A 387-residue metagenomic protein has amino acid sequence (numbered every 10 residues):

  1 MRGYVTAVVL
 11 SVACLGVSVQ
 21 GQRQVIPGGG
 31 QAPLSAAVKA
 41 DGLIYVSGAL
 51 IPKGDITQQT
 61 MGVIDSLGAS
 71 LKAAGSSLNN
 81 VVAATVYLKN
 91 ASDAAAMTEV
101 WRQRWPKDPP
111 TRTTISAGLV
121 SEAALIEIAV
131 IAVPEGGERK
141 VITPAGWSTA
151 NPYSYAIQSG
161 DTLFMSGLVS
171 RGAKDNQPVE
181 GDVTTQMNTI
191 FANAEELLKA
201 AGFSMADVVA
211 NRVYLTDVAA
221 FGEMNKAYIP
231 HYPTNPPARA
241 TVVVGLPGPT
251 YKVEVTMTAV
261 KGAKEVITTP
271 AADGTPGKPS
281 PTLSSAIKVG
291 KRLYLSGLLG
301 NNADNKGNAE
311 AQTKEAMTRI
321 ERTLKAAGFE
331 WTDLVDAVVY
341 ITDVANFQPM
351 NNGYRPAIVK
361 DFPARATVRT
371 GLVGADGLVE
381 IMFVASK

Functional and structural regions predicted by a protein language model:
Y4-L10, C14-A83, Y87-A210, Y214-D336 (+1 more regions): N-terminal presequence-like segments and the immediate start of the first folded domain
